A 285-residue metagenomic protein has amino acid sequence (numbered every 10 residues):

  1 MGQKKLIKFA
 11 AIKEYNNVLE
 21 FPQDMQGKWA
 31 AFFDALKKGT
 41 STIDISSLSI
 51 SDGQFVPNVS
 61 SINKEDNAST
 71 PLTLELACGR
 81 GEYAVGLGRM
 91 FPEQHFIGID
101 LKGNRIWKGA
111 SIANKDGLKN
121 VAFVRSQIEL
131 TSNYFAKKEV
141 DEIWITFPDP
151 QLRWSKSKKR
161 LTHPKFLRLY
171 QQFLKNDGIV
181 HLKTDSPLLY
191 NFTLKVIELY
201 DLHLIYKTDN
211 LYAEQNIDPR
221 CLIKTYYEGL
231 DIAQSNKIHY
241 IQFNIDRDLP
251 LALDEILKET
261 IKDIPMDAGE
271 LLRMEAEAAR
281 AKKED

Functional and structural regions predicted by a protein language model:
M1-E65, T208-D285: SAM/dcSAM-binding transferase cores
A77-G81: Class I SAM-dependent methyltransferase "Motif I" SAM/SAH-binding loop
K102: Conserved SAM/SAH-binding beta-strand->alpha-helix loop
G109: Conserved SAM-binding loop
I112-K137: S-adenosyl-L-methionine
N133-E142, F147: A short acidic, Gly/Pro-enriched loop at the edge of an enzyme's catalytic core that lines a small-molecule cofactor
T162-N176: A short glycine-rich, Lys/Arg-flanked "PGG" loop and its adjoining helix->strand segment in the class I
